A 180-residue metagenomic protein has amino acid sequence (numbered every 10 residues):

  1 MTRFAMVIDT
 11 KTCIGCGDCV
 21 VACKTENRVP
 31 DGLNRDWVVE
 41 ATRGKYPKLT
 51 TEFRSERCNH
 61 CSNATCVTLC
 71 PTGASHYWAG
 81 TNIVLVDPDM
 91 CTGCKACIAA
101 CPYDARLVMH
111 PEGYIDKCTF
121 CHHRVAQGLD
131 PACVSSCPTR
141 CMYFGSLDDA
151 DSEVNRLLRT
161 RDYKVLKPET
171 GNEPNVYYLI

Functional and structural regions predicted by a protein language model:
M1-I180: Non-ligating segments of multi-cofactor redox enzymes
